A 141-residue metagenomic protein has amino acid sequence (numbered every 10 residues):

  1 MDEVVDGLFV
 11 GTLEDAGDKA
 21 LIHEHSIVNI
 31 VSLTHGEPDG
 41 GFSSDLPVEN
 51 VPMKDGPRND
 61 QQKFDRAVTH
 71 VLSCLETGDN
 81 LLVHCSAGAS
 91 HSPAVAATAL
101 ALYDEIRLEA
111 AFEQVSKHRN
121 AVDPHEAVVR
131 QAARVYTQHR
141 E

Functional and structural regions predicted by a protein language model:
M1-L81, T98-E141: Cys-dependent protein tyrosine phosphatase-like superfamily
D79-A96: A phosphate-binding catalytic loop at a beta-strand-loop-alpha-helix junction that coordinates phosphoryl groups
